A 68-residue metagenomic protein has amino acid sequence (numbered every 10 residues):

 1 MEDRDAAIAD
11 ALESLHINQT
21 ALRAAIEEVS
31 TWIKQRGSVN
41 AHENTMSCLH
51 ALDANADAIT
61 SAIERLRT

Functional and structural regions predicted by a protein language model:
E2-D5, A9-K34, M46-L49, D53-A56 (+2 more regions): Long amphipathic alpha-helical coiled-coil
S38, H42-T45: Alpha-helical rod/repeat scaffolding segments in eukaryotic adaptors/tethers and long-chain four-helix cytokines
